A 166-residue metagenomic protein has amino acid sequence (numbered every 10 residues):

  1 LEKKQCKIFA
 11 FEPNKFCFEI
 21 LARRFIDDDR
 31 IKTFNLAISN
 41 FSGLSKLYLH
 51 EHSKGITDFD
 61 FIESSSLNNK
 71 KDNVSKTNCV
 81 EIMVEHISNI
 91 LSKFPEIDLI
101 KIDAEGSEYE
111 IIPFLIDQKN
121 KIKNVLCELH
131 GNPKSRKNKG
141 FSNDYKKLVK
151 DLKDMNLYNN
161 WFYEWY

Functional and structural regions predicted by a protein language model:
L1-Y166: Phosphate/nucleotide-binding beta-alpha loop and adjacent structural elements of enzyme active sites
